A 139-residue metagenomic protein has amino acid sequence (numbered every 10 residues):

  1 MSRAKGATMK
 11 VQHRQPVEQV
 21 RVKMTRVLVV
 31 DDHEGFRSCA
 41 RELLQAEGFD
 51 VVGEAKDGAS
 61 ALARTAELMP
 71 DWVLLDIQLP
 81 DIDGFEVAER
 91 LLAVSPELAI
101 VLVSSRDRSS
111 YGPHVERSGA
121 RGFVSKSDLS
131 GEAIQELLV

Functional and structural regions predicted by a protein language model:
M1-R26, G131-V139: Non-catalytic signal-transmission and effector/linker regions of two-component phosphorelay proteins
E34-G53: Two-component/phosphorelay signaling modules centered on CheY-like receiver
D57-S60, D83-E86: Acidic catalytic/metal-coordinating carboxylates
L68-L74, L79: Active-site beta3 strand of CheY-like receiver
P80, R108: The feature encodes the CheY-like receiver
G84, V115-G122: As written
F85-P96: Short amphipathic alpha-helix used as the core "switch/output" element in two-component signaling
